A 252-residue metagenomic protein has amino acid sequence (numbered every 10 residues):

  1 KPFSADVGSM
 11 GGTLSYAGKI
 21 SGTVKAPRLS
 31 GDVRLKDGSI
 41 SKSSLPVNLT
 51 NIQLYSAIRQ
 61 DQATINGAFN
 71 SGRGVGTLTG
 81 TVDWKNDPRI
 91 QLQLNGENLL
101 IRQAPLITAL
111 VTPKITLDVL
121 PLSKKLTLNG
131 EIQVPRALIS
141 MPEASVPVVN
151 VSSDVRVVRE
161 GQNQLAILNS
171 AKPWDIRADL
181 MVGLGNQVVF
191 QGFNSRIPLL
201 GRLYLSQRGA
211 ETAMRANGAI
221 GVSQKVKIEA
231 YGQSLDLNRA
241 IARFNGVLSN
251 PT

Functional and structural regions predicted by a protein language model:
P2-S4: Short acidic, glycine/proline-rich loop/turn micro-motifs
D6-A17, K36-S43, V47-T252: Strand-loop-strand
P27-V33, L128: Short flexible loop/turn segments that cap and initiate beta-strands
